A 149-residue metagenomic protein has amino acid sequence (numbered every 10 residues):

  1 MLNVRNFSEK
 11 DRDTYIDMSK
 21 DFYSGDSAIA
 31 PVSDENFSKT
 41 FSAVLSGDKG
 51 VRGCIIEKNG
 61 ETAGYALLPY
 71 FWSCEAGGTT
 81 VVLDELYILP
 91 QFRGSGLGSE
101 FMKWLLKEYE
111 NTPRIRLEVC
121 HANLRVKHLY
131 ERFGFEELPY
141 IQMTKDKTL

Functional and structural regions predicted by a protein language model:
L2-N3: Extreme N-terminal starter segment of soluble prokaryotic enzymes
N6-R12, D17-G78, D84, E108 (+1 more regions): Acetyl-CoA-dependent GNAT
D84-R93: A short, internal acetyl-CoA/4′-phosphopantetheine-binding micro-motif in the GNAT/acyltransferase core
F92-W104: Conserved acetyl-CoA pyrophosphate-binding loop and the N-cap/start of the following alpha-helix in GNAT-like
S99, H121-P139: Conserved active-site alpha-helix within GNAT-family acetyltransferase domains
Y109-V119: Conserved GNAT acetyl-CoA-binding A-motif
E136, I141-T148: Active-site/acyl-donor-binding loops of N-acyltransferases
